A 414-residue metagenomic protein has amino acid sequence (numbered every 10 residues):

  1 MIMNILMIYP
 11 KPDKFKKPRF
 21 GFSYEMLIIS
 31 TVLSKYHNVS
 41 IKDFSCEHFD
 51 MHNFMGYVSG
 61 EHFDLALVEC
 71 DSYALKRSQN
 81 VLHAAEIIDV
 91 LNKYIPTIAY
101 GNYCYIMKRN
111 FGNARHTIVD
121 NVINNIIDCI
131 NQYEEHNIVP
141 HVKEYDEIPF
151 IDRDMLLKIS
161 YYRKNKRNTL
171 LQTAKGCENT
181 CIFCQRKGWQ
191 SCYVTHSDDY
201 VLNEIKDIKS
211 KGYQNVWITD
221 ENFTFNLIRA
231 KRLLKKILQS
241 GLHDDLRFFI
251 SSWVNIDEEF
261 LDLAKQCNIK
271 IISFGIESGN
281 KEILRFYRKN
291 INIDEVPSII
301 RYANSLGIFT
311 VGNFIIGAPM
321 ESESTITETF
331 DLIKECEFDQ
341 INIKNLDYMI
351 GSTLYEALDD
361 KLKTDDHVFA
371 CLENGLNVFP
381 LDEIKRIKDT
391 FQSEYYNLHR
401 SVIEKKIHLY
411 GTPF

Functional and structural regions predicted by a protein language model:
N4-D207, K211: Acidic, low-complexity intrinsically disordered segments
L6-K16, S324-T327, D331-F414: C-terminal accessory regions of radical SAM enzymes
K14-K16, K76, K281-F286, T353: A short acidic, helix-capping loop that chelates divalent metal ions and anchors anionic groups
S45, G101-Y103, T219-N226, S252-V254 (+2 more regions): Short, solvent-exposed turn/loop segments enriched in Gly/Ser/Thr/Pro and often Arg
K108-G112, F260, M320-K334: Catalytic cores of alpha/beta
D152-V311, I316, D331: Radical SAM [4Fe-4S] cluster-binding motif and immediate context
